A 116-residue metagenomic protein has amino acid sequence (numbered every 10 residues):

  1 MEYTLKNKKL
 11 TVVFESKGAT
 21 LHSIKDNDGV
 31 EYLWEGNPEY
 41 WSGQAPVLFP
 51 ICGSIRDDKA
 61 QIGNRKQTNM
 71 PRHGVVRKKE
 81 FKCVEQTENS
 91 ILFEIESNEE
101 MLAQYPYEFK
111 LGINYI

Functional and structural regions predicted by a protein language model:
M1-I116: Surface-exposed acidic/polar loop and edge beta-strand patches at domain peripheries
